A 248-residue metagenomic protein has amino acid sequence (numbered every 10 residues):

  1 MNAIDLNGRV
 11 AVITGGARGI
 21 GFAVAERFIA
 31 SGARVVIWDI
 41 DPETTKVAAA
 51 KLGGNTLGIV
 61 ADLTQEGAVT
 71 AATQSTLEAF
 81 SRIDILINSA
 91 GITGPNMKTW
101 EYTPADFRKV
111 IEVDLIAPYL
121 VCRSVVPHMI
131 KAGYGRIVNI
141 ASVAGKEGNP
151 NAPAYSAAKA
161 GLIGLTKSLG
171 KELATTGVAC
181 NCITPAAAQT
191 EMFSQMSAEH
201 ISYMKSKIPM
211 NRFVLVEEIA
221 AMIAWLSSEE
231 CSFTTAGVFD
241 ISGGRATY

Functional and structural regions predicted by a protein language model:
M1-N2, T93-N96, E147, A224 (+1 more regions): Short C-terminal tail/terminal secondary-structure segment of NAD(P)H-dependent dehydrogenase/reductase domains
M97-T99, T103-R108, F193, M204: Substrate-binding pocket helix/loop in short-chain dehydrogenase/reductase
W100, E147-P153, T175-T176, N211 (+1 more regions): Active-site loop immediately N-terminal to the catalytic Tyr-X3-Lys motif of short-chain dehydrogenase/reductase
C122, A158, T166: Active-site helix of classical SDR
P127, K171-T175, S232: Alpha-helical segment proximal to the catalytic Tyr-Lys
S142: Residue(s) in the substrate-gating loop at a strand-loop-helix junction that position the organic substrate next
I208-I219, E230: A conserved structural motif in NAD(P)-dependent oxidoreductases
